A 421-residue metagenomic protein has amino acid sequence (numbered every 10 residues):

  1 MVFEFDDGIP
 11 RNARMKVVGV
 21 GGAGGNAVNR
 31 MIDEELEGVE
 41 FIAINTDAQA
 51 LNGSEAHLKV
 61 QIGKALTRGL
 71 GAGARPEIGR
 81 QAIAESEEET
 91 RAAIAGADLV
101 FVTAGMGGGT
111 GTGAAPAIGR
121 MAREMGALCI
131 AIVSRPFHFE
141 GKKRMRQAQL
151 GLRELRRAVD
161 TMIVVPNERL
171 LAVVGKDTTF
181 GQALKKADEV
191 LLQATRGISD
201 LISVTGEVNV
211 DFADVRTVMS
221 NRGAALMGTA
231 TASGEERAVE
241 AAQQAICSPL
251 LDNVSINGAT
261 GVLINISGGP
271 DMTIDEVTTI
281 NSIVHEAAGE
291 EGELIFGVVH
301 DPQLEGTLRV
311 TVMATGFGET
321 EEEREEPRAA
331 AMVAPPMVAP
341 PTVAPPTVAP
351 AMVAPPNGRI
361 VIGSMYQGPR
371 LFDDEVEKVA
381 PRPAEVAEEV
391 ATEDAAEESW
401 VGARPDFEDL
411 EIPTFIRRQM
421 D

Functional and structural regions predicted by a protein language model:
M1-D421: Tubulin/FtsZ superfamily GTPase core signature
